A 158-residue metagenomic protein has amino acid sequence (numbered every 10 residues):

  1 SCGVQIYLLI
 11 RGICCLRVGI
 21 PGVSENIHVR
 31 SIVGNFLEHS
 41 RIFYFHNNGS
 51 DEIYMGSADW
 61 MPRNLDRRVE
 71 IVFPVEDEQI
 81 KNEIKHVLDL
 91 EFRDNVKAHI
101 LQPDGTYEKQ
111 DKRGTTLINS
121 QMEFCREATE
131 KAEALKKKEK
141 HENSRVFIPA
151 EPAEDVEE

Functional and structural regions predicted by a protein language model:
S1-E158: PLD/PLD-like phosphodiesterase catalytic module centered on the HKD motif
